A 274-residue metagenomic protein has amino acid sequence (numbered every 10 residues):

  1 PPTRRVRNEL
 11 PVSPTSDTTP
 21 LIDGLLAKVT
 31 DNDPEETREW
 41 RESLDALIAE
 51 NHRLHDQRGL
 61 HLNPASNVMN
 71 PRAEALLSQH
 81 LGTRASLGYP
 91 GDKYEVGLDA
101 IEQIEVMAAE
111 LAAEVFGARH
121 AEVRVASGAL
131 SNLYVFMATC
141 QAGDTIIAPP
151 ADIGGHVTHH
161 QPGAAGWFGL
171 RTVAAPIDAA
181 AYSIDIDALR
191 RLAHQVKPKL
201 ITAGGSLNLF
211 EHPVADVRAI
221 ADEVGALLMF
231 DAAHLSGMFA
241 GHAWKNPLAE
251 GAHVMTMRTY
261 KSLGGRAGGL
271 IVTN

Functional and structural regions predicted by a protein language model:
R4-M107, A219: N-terminal glycine-rich, Lys/His-bearing helix-loop that initiates the first secondary-structure elements of many
S16-D33, Q103, M107-N274: Conserved PLP-enzyme active-site core in the AAT-like
